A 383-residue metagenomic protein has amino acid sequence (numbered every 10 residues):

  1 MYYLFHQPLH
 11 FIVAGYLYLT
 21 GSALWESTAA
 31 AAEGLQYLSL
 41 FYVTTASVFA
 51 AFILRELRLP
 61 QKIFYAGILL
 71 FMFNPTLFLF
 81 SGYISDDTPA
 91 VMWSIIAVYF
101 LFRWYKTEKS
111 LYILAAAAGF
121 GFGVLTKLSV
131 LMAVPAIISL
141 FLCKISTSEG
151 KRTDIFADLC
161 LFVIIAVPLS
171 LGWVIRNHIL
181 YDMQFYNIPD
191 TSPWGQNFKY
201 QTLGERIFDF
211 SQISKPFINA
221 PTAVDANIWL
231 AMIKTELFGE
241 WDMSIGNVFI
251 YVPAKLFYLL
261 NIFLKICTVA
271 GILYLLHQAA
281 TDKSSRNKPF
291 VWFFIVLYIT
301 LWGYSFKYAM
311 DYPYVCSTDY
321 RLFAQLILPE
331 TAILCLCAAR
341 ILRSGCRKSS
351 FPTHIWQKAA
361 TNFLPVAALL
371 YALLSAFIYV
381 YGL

Functional and structural regions predicted by a protein language model:
E26-A29, T45-F73, M92: Transmembrane-helix signature of polytopic, membrane-embedded enzymes that assemble or transfer cell-envelope glycans
E33-R58, I96, A270-Y274: Transmembrane-helix motifs of polytopic, lipid-linked glycan transferases
F49, P89-K106, A118-F120, I333: Specific aromatic-rich, kink-prone transmembrane helix
E56-Q61, A97-I113, G123, I145-T147: Membrane-interface transmembrane helices that cradle and orient dolichyl/undecaprenyl
T76-A90: Short acidic/glycine- and proline-prone juxtamembrane loop motifs at membrane-interface regions of multi-pass membrane
F100, Y105-K106, A133-V167, I179: Perimembrane helix-loop-helix junctions
Y112-L128, A133-V134, I165: Membrane-interface alpha helices of multi-pass inner-membrane proteins
A157-V269: Membrane-lumen/periplasm interface segments of specific transmembrane helices in polyprenyl phosphate-linked
